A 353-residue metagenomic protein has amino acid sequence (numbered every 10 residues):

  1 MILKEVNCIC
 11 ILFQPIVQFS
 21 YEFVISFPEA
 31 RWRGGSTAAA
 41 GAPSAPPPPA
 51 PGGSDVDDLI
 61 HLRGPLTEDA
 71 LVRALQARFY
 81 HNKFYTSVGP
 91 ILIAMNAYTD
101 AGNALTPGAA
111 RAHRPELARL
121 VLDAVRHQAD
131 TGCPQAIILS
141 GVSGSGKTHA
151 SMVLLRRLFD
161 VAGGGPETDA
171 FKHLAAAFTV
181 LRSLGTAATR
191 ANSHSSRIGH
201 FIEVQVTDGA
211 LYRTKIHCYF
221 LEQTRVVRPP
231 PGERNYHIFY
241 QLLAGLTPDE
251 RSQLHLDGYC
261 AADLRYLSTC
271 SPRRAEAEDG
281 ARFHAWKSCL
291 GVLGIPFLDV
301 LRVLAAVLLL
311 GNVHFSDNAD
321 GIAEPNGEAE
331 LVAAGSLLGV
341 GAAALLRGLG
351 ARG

Functional and structural regions predicted by a protein language model:
I2, A38-A39: The identity of the second residue at the extreme N-terminus of proteins
C8-C10: Cysteine-centered motifs
Q14, Q18-Y21: Low-complexity, intrinsically disordered or signal/transmembrane-proximal segments
I25-G35, G41-G353: N-terminal switch/interaction subdomains of large nucleotide-dependent motors and GTPases
